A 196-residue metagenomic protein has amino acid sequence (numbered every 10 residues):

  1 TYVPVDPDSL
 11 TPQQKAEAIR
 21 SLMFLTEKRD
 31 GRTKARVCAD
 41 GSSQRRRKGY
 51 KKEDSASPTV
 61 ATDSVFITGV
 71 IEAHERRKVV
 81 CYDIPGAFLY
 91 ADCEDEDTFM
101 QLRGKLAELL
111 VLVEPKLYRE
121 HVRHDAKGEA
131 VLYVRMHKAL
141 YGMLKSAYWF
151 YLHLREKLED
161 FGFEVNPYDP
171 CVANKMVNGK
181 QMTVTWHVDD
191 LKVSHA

Functional and structural regions predicted by a protein language model:
T1-A196: Long, low-complexity, charge-biased intrinsically disordered regions
